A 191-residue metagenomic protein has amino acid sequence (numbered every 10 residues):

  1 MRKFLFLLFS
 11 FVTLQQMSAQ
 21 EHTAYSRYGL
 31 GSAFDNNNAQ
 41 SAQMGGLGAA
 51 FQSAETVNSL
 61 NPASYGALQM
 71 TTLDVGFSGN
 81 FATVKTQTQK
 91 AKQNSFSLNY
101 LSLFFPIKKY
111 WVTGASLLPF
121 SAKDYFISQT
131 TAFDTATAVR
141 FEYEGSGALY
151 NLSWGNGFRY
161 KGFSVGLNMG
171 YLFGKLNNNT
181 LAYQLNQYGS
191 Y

Functional and structural regions predicted by a protein language model:
F4-T13: Sec-dependent N-terminal signal peptides
L14-A19: Sec/Tat signal peptide C-region and signal peptidase I cleavage site
Q20-Y191: Subset of outer-membrane beta-barrel
